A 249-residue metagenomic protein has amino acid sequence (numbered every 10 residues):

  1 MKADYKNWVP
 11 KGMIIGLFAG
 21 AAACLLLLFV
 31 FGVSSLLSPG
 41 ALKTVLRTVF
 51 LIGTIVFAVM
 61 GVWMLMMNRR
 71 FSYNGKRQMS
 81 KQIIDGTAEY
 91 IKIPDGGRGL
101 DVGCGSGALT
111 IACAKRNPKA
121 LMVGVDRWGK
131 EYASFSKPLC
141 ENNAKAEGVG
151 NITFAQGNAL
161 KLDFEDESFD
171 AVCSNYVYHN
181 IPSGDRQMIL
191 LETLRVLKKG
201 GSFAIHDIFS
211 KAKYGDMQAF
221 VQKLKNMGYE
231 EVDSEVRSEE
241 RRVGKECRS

Functional and structural regions predicted by a protein language model:
G12, R47, V62-I83: Class I SAM-dependent methyltransferase Rossmann-like catalytic core, especially the SAM/SAH-binding loop
D95-G105, V123: Conserved class I S-adenosyl-L-methionine
S106-P118: Conserved SAM-binding loop of SAM-dependent methyltransferases across substrates and taxa, primarily the Class I
N117, I181-S183, L197-K199: Helix-to-beta-strand junctions that scaffold the AdoMet/dcAdoMet cofactor pocket in Class I SAM-dependent enzymes
L160-V172: A short acidic, Gly/Pro-enriched loop at the edge of an enzyme's catalytic core that lines a small-molecule cofactor
Q187-K199: A short glycine-rich, Lys/Arg-flanked "PGG" loop and its adjoining helix->strand segment in the class I
G200-D207: Conserved beta-strand signature within the Rossmann-like core of class I S-adenosyl-L-methionine
E240-C247: Conserved small/polar residues in nucleotide/adenosyl-binding loops
